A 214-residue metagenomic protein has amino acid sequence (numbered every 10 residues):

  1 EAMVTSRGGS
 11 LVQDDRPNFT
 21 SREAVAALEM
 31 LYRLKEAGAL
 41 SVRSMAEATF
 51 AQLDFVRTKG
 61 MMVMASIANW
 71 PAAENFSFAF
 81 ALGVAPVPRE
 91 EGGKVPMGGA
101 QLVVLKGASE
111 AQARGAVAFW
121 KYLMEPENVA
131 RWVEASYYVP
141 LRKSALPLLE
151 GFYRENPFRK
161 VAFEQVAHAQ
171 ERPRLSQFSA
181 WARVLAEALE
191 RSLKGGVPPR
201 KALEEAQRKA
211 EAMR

Functional and structural regions predicted by a protein language model:
E1-P17, G60: Extracytoplasmic/periplasmic solute-binding protein
D14-M45, V87: Glycine-centered hinge/linker elements that transmit conformational signals in sensory and ligand-binding systems
E29, E36-L40, E74-V139, Q170-E171 (+2 more regions): Extracytoplasmic/periplasmic substrate-recognition and gating elements
V42-V56: Short helix-initiation/N-cap motifs at beta->coil->alpha
A48, M64-W70, A100, F163: Beta->alpha turn/N-cap motifs
Q52-D54, N69-S77, F163, E211: Pocket-flanking alpha-helical
M61-S66, G83: Paired acidic/hydrophobic, glycine-rich loop segments that form the ligand-binding mouth/hinge of periplasmic-binding
A85, E134-E187, R191: Long, aromatic- and glycine/proline-rich binding clefts that accommodate carbohydrate-like moieties
